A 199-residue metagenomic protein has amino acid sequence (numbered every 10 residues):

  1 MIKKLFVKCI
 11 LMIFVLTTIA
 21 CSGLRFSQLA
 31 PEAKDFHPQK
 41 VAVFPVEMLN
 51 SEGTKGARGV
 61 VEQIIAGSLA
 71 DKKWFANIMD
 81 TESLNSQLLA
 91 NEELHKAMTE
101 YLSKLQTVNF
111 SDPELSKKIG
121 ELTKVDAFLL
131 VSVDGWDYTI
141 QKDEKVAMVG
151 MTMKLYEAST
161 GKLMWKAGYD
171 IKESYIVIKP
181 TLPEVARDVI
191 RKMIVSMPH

Functional and structural regions predicted by a protein language model:
M1-I10: Bacterial N-terminal signal peptides that target proteins for export
C9-A20: Bacterial N-terminal signal peptides
L11, E52, M151: Short, flexible active-site loop motifs that bind/organize anionic cofactors or intermediates
L11, K55, K179, P183: Flexible, glycine- and charge-enriched loops at secondary-structure boundaries
F14, I65-S68, T99-T107, V133-V146: Short charge-dense sequence patches
C21-A42, M48, F110-S111, L115-A127 (+2 more regions): C-terminal/domain-edge helix-coil "capping" segments
K40, P45, S51-T123: N-terminal segment of the mature soluble domain
